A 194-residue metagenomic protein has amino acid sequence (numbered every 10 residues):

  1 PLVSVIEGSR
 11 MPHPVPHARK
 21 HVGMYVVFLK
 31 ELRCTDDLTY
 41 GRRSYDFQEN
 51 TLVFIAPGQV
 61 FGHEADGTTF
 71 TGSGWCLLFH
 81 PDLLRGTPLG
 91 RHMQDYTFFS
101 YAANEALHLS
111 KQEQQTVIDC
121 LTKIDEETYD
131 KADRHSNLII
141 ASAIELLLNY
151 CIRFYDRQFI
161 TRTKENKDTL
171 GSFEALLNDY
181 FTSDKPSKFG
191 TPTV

Functional and structural regions predicted by a protein language model:
P1-D46, T51: Generic protein-terminus/edge-of-domain signal
L32-T35, G58-V60, P81-L84: Short, charged/polar surface micro-motifs in flexible loops or helix N-caps
T35, Y129, T182-K185: Generic structural signal for secondary-structure transition and capping sites
D36-T39, F61-T69: Short beta-strand His + acidic residue motifs that chelate non-heme Fe in jelly-roll/DSBH and cupin folds
F47-F61, L78: Conserved metal-binding segment of the jelly-roll/cupin
D66-D130: A hydrophobic/aromatic-rich effector-binding and dimerization subdomain of bacterial HTH-type transcriptional regulators
K111-K164: Compact structured core domains
T163-V194: A short, Lys/Arg-enriched amphipathic alpha-helix from helix-turn-helix/homeodomain DNA-binding modules
